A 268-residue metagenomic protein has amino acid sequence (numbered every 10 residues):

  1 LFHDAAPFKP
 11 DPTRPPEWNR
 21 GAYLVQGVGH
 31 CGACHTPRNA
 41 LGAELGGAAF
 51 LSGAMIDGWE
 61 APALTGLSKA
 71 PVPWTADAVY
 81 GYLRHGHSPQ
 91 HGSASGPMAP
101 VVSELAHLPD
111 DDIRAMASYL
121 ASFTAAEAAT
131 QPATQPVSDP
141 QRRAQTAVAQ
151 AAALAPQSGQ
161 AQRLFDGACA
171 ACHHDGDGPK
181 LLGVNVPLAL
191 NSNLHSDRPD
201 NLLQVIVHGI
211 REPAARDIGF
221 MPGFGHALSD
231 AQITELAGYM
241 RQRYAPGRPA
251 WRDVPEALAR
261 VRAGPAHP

Functional and structural regions predicted by a protein language model:
L1-A22, Q26-G27, T36-P62, D77 (+2 more regions): Flexible coil segments in periplasmic/lumen-exposed cytochrome c-class electron-transfer proteins
C34-H35, H173: Histidine-centered divalent metal-coordination motifs
S52-T65, N191-L203: Short microdomains enriched in Cys/His and/or Lys/Arg
S68-V72: Short, surface-exposed ligand-recognition loops at beta-strand->loop->(often short) alpha-helix junctions that present
Q157-P199, Q204: C-terminal structural cap/anchor segments
L188-E235: Extended, polar beta-sheet/loop recognition surfaces of beta-rich domains that mediate binding to diverse ligands
